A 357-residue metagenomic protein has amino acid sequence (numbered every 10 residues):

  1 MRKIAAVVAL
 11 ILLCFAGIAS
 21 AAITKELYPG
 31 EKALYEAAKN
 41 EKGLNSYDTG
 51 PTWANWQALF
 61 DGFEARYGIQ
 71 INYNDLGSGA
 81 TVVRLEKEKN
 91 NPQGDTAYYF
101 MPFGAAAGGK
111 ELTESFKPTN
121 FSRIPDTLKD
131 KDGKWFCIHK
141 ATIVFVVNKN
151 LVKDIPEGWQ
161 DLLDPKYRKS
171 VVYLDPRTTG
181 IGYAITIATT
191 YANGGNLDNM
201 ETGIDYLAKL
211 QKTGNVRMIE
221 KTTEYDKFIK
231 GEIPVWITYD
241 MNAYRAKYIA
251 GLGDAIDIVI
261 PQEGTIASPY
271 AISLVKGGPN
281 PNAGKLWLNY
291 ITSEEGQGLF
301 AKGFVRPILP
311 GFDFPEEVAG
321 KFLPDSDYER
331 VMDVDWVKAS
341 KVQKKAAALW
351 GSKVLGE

Functional and structural regions predicted by a protein language model:
M1-E41, E357: Short, low-complexity disordered leader/linker segments with a strong preference for bacterial N-terminal type II
I23-E31, K39-A58, Y270: Extracytoplasmic "Venus flytrap"
K25-L27, D226, S326-E357: Conserved C-terminal helix/tail region of periplasmic/extracytoplasmic solute-binding proteins
E41, K140-V144, A267-A271: Short, solvent-exposed beta-strand edge segments and adjacent coil->beta transition regions
N45-F60, N72-E86, N90-E232, A246: Extracytoplasmic ligand-binding site segments that recognize negatively charged/polar headgroups
L59-Y67: A short alpha-helix/helix-coil micro-patch that ends at or immediately precedes a cysteine
N215-G277, G311-K321: Extracytoplasmic/periplasmic substrate-binding proteins
T265-I266, Y270-V334: Mature extracytoplasmic/periplasmic domains
